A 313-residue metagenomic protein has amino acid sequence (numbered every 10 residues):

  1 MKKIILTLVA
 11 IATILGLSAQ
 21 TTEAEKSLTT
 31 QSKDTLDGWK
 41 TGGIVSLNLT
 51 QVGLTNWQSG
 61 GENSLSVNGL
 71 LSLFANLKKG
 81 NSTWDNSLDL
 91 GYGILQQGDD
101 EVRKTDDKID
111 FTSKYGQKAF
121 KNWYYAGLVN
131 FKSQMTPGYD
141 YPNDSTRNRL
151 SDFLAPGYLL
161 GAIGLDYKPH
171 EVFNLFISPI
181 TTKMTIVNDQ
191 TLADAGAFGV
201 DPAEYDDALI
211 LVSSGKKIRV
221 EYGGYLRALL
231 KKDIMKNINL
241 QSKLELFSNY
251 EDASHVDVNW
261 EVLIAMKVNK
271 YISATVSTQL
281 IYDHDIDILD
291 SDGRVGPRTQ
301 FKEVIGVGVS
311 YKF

Functional and structural regions predicted by a protein language model:
L15-I44: Sec-dependent signal peptide cleavage junction
G43, L47-L49, G69-L77, F111-Q117 (+7 more regions): Residues on the lipid-exposed face of transmembrane beta-strands in outer-membrane beta-barrel proteins
L47-G53, K79-N81, L90-Q96, F131-P137 (+4 more regions): Transmembrane beta-strands of outer-membrane beta-barrel pores
L54-S59, G98-V102, G138-S145, V187-D194 (+2 more regions): Outer-membrane beta-barrel translocator domains and adjoining extracellular loop/strand segments of Gram-negative
T55-G61, Q96-E101, S145-S151, A208-K216 (+2 more regions): Extracellular loop and loop/strand-boundary signature of outer-membrane beta-barrel proteins
S82-W84, N122-Y125, V172-L175, N237-L240 (+1 more regions): Repeated loop/turn-to-beta-strand initiation elements of outer-membrane beta-barrel proteins
K104-G223: Outer-membrane pore/translocation modules
T299-F313: Outer-membrane beta-barrel "beta-signal"
